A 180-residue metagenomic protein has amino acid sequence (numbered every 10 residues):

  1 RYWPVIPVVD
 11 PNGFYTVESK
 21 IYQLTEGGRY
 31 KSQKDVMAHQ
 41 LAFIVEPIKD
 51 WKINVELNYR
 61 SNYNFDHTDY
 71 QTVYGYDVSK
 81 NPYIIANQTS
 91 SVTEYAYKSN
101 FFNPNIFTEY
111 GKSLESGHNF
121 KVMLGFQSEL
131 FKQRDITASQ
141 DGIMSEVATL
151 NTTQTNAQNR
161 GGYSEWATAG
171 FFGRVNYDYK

Functional and structural regions predicted by a protein language model:
R1-V36, N54-E56, R60-G170: Surface-exposed loop/interface segments of Gram-negative outer-membrane beta-barrel transport/assembly proteins
A42-I44, E56, E109-G111, R174-D178: Transmembrane beta-barrel domains of outer membrane proteins
E46-I48, S113-G117, K180: Outer-membrane beta-barrel channels and translocator barrels
W51: An active-site-proximal structural segment forming one wall of the substrate-binding cleft that immediately precedes
